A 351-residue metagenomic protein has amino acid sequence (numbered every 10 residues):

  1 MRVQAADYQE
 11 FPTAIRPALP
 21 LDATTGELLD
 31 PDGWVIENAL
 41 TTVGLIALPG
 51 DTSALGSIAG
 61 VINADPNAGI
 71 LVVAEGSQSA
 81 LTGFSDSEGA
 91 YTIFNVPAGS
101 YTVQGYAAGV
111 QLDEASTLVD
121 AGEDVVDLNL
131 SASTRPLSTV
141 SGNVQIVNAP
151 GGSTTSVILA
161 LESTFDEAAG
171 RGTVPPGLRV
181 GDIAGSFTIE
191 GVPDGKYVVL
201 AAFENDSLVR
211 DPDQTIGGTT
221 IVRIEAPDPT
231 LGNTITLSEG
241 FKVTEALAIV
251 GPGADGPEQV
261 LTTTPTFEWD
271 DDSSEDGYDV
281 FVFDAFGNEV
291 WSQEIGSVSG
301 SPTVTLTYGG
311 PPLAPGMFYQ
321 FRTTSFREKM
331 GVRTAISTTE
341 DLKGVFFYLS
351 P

Functional and structural regions predicted by a protein language model:
M1-L342, F346-P351: Long luminal/extracellular ectodomains of secretory-pathway precursor proteins
